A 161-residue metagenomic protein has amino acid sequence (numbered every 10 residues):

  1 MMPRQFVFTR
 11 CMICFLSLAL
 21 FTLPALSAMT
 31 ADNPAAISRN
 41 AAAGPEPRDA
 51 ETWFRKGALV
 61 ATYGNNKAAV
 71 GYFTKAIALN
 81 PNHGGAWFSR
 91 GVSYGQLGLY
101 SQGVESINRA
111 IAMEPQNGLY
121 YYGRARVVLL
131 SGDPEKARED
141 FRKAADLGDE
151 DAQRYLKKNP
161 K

Functional and structural regions predicted by a protein language model:
G44, K75-A78, R109-A112, K143-D146: Conserved structural position within tetratricopeptide repeats
P47, P81, P115, L147-D149: Short coil turns that delineate tetratricopeptide repeat
R48-A78: Alpha-helical segment of the N-proximal tetratricopeptide repeat
A50-E51, G84-G85, G118-L119, E150-Q153: Helix-start (N-cap) detector for alpha-helical repeat units in TPR-like alpha-solenoids, especially tetratricopeptide
R55, S89, G123, Y155-K157: Canonical tetratricopeptide repeat
